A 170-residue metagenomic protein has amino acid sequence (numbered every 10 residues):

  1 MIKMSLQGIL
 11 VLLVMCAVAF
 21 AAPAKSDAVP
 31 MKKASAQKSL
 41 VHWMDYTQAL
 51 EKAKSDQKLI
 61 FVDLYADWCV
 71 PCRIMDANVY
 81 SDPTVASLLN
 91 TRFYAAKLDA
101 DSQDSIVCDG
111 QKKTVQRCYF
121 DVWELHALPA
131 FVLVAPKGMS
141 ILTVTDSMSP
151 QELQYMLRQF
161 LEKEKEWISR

Functional and structural regions predicted by a protein language model:
M1-L10: Bacterial N-terminal signal peptides that target proteins for export
L13-A21: Hydrophobic h-region of N-terminal signal peptides that target proteins for export in Gram-negative bacteria
A22-L40, S169-R170: N-proximal helix/coil linker or "cap" segments that precede and/or mark the start of modular domains
L40-W43, D82-K113: Thiol-based oxidoreductase modules, predominantly thioredoxin-like and allied folds used for disulfide exchange
H42-K58: A short beta-strand-turn-helix
D56-V70, A95: Short active-site neighborhood of thiol/selenol oxidoreductases, capturing the structured segment around
A66-Y80: Conserved redox-active cysteine motifs that mediate thiol-disulfide chemistry, especially di-cysteine Cys-X(1-2)-Cys
Y80, D121-W167: Non-catalytic, surface beta->alpha helical segment in thiol-disulfide oxidoreductase systems
